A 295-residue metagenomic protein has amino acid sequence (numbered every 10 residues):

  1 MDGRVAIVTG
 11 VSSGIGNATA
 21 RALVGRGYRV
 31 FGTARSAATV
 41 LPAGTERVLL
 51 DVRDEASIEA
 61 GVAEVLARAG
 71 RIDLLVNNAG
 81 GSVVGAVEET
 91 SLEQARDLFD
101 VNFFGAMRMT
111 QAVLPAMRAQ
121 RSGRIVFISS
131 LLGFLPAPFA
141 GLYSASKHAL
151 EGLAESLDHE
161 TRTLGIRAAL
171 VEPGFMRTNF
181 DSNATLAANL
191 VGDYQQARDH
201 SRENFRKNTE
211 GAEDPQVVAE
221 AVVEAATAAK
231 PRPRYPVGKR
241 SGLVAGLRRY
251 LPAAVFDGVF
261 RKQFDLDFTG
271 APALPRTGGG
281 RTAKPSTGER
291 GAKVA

Functional and structural regions predicted by a protein language model:
V5, S12-S13: Conserved glycine-rich cofactor-binding loop
G44-A56: Rossmann-fold cofactor-recognition segment
E64-N77, V83: A glycine-rich helix->loop->beta "capping" turn within Rossmann-like NAD(P)(H)-dependent oxidoreductase domains
A86-V87, Q94-R96: Substrate-binding pocket helix/loop in short-chain dehydrogenase/reductase
T110, S146: Active-site helix of classical SDR
S130: Residue(s) in the substrate-gating loop at a strand-loop-helix junction that position the organic substrate next
R162-E210: C-terminal beta-strand-loop-alpha-helix "lid" module of Rossmann-like NAD(P)-dependent dehydrogenases
